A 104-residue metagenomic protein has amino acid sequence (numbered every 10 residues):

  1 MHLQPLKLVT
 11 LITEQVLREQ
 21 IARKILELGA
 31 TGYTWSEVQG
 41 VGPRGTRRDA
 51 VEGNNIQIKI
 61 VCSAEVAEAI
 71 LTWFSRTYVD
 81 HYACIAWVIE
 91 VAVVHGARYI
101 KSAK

Functional and structural regions predicted by a protein language model:
M1-K104: Positively charged, small/polar-rich N-terminal and surface patches that mediate targeting and assembly and bind
